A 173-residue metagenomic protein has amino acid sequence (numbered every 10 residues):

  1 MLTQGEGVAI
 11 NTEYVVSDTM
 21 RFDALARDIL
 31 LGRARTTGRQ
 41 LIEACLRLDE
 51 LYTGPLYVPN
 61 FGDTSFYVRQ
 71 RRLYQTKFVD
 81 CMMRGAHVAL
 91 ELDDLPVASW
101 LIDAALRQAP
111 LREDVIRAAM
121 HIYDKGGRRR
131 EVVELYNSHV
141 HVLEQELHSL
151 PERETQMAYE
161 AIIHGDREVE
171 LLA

Functional and structural regions predicted by a protein language model:
M1-A173: Intrinsically disordered, charged and Pro/Gly-enriched terminal/linker segments that flank large helical-solenoid
